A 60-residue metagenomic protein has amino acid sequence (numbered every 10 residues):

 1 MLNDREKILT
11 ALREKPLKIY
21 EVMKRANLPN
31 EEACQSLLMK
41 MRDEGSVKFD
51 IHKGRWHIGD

Functional and structural regions predicted by a protein language model:
M1-L9, E31: Short, leucine-enriched amphipathic alpha-helices that occur as contiguous helical runs
L2, F49-D60: Short, cationic-aromatic polyanion-contact patches
A11-K15: Short helix-to-turn junction characteristic of helix-turn-helix DNA-binding domains, especially the helix
L17-A26: Short acidic, hydrophobic short linear motifs in intrinsically disordered regions
R25, S36, G54-R55: Residue-level "edge-of-site" marker
P29-K40: Short amphipathic alpha-helical interaction segments
G45: Glycine-centered, phosphate/nucleic-acid-interacting loop/turn motifs that mediate DNA/RNA or nucleotide
